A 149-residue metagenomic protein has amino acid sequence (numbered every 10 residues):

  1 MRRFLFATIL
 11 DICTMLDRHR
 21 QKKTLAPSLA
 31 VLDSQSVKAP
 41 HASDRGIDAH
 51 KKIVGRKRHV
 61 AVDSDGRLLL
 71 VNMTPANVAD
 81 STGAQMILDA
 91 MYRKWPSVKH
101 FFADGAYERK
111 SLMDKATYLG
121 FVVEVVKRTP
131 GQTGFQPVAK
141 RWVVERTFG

Functional and structural regions predicted by a protein language model:
M1-G149: Short alpha-helical elements
